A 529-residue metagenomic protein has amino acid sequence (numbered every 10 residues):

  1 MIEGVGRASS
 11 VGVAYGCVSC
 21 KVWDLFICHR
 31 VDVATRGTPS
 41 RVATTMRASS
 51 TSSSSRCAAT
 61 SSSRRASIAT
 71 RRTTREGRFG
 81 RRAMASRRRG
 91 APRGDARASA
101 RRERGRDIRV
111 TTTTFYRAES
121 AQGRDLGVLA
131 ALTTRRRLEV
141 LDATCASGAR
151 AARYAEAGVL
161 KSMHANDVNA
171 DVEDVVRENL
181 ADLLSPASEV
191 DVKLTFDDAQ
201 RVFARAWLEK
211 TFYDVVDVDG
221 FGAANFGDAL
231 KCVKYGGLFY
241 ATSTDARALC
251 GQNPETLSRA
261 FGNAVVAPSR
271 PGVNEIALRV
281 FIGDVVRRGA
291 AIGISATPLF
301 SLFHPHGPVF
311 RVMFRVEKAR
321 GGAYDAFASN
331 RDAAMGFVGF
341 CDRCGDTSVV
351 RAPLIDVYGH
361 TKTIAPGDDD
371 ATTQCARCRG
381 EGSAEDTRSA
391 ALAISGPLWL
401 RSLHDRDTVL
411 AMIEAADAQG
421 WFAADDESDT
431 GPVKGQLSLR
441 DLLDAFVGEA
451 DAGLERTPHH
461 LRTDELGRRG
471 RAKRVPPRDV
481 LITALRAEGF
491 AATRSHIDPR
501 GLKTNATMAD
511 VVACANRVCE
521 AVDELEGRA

Functional and structural regions predicted by a protein language model:
M1-A14, L25-R78, A83-R87: N-terminal chloroplast transit peptides
I27, A85-A529: SAM-dependent transferase fold signal centered on methyltransferase-like domains, encompassing both Class I
